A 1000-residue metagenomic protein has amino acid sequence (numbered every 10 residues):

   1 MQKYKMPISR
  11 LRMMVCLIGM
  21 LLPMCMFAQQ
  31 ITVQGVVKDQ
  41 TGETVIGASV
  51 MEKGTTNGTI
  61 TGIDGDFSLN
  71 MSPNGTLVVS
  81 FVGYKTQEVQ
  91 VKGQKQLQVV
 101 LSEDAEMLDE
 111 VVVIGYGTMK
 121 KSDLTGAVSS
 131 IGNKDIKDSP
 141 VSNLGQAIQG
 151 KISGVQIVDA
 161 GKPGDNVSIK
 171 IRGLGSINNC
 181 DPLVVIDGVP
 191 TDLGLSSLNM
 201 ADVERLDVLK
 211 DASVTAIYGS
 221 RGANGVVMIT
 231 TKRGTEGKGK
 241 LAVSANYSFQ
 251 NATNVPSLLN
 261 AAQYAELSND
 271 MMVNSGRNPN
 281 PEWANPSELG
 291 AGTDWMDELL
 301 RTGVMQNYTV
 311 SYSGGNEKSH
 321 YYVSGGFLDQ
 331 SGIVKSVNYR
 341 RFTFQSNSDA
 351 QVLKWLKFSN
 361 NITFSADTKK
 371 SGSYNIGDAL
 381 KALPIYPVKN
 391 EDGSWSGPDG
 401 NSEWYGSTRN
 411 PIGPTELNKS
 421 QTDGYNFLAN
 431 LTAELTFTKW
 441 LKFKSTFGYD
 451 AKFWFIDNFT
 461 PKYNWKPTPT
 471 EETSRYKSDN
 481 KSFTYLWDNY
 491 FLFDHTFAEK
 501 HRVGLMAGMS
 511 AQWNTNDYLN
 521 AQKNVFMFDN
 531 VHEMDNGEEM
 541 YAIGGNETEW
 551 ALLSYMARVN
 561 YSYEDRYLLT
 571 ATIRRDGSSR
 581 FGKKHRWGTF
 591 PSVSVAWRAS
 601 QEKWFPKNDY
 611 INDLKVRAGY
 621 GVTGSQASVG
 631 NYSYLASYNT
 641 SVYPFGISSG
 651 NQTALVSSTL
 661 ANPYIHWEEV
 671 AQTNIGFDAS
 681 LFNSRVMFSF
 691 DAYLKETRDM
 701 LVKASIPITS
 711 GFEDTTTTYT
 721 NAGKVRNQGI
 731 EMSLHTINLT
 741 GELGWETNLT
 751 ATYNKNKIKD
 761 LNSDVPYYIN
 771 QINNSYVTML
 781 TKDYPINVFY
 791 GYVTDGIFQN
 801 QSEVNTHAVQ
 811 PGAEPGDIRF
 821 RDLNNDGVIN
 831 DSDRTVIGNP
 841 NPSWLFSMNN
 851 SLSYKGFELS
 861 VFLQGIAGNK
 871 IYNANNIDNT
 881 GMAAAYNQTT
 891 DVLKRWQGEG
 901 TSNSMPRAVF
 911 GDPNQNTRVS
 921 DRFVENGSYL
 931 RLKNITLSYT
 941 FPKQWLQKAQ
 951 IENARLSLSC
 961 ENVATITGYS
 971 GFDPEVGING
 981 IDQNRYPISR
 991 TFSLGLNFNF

Functional and structural regions predicted by a protein language model:
Q2-Q345, A350-V352, K357-S365, P398 (+9 more regions): Short, small/polar-rich motifs associated with maturation and membrane association, primarily at protein termini
I136, D181, S275, G303-Q306 (+7 more regions): Extracellular/periplasmic, surface-exposed regions of secreted and cell-surface proteins
G145-Q149, Y719-R726, Y767-F789, V836-M848 (+2 more regions): C-terminal extracellular loops and terminal segments of Gram-negative outer membrane beta-barrel proteins
A242-S244, S248-G290, T720, L739-P840: Conserved small-residue
A284, P467, E539, S578 (+4 more regions): Extracytoplasmic gating/loop element in the C-terminal half of outer-membrane beta-barrel translocons and assembly
P840-Y872: Glycine-rich, aromatic-lined ligand/substrate-binding cores of catalytic and carbohydrate-binding domains
